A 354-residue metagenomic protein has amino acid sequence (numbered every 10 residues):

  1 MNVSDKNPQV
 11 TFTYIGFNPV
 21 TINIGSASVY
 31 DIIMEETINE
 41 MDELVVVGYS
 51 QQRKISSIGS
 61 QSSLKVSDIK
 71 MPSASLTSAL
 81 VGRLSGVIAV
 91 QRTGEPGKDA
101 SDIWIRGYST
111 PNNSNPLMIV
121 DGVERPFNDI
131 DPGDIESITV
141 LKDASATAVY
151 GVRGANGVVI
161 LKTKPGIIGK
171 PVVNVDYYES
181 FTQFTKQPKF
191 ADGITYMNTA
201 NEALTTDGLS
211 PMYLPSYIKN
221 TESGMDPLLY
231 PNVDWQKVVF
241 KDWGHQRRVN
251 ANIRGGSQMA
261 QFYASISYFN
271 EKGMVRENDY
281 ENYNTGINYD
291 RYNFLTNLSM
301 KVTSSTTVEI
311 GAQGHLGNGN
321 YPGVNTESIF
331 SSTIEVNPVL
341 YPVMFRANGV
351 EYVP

Functional and structural regions predicted by a protein language model:
M1-L295, V302, T307-E309: Short, small/polar-rich motifs associated with maturation and membrane association, primarily at protein termini
Q183-S216, H315-P354: A surface-exposed, glycine/aromatic-enriched loop/edge motif typical of exported proteins
A312: An amphipathic, aromatic/His-enriched active-site/gating alpha helix that lines ligand/cofactor pockets
